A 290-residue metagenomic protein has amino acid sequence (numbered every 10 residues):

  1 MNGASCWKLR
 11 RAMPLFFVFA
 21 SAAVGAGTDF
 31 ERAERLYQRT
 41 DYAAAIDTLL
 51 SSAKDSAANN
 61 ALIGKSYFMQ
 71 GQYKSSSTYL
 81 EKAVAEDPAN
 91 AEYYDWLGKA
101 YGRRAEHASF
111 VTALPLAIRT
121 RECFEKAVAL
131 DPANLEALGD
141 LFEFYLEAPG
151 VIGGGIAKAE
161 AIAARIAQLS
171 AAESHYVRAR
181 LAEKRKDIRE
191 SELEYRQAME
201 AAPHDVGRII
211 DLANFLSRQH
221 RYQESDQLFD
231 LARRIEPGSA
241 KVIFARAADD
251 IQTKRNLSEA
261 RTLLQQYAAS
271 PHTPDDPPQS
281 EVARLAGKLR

Functional and structural regions predicted by a protein language model:
V24-G71: N-terminal leader/linker segments that initiate helical-solenoid repeat arrays
Q38-R39, M69, R103-F110, E147-A148 (+4 more regions): Register position in tetratricopeptide repeats
S52-D55, E86, L130, I166-L169 (+3 more regions): Structural marker of alpha-solenoid helical repeat scaffolds
S56-A58, N90, N134, A171 (+3 more regions): Residue-level recognition of tetratricopeptide repeat
N59, Y93, A137, S174-Y176 (+3 more regions): TPR alpha-solenoid repeat register
L62-K65, W96, D140, V177 (+4 more regions): Canonical tetratricopeptide repeat
